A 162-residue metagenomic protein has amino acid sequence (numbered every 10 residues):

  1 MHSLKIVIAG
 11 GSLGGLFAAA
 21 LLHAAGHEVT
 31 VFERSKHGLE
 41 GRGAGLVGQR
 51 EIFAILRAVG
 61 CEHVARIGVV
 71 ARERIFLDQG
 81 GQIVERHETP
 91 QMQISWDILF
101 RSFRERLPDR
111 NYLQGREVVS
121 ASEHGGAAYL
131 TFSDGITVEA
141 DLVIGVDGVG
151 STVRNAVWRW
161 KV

Functional and structural regions predicted by a protein language model:
M1-I6, H23-A25, G48-V162: Conserved N-terminal helical subregion
V7-A9, H23-R42: Glycine-rich FAD pyrophosphate-binding loop
S12: Glycine-rich NAD(P) Rossmann-fold beta1-alpha1 loop
G15-L16: N-terminal Rossmann-fold NAD(P) dinucleotide-binding loop
V31, G45, G145: Conserved SAM-binding loop
G41-A44, E88: Short, solvent-exposed loop/turn segments at secondary-structure boundaries
